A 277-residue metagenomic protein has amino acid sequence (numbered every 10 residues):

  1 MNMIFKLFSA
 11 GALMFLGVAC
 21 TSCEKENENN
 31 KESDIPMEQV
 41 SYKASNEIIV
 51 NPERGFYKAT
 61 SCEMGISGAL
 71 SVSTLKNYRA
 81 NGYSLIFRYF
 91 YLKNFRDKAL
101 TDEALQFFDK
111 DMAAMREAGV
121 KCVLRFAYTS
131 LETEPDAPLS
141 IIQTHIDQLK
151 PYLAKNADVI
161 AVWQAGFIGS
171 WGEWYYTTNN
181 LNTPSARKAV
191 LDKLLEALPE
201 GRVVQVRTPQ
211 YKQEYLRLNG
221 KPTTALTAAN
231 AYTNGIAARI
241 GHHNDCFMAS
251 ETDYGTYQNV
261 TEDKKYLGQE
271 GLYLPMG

Functional and structural regions predicted by a protein language model:
M1-T21: Sec-dependent bacterial lipoprotein signal peptides
L16-Y42: Bacterial Sec-dependent N-terminal signal peptides
D34-L85, Y89: Boundary/entry segment of secreted carbohydrate-active catalytic domains
S71-T129, L139-I142: Aromatic-lined substrate-binding rim segments of carbohydrate-active enzymes
S84-F87, G119-V123, I160-Q164, G201-Q205: Structural preference for beta-strand elements that scaffold enzyme active sites
A104-E117, A137-Q164, P184-A197: An active-site-proximal structural segment forming one wall of the substrate-binding cleft that immediately precedes
V123-E132, L149-L181: Active-site groove signature of glycoside hydrolases
V162-Q164, E173, T177-G277: Catalytic-core regions of glycoside hydrolase
